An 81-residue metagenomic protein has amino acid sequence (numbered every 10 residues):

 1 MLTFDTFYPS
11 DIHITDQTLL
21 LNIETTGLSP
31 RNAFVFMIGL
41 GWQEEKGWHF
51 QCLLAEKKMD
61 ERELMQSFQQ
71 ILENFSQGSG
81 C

Functional and structural regions predicted by a protein language model:
M1-T15: N-terminal accessory regions of nucleic-acid-interacting proteins
Y8-D11, L28, F68-Q70: Short, flexible, glycine/charge-rich loop motifs used to bind or transfer phosphoryl groups or to couple energy/partner
I14-T15, F34, E73-Q77: Short, well-ordered loop/turn elements at secondary-structure boundaries
T15-T18, W48: Sequence-level motif detector for i,i+2 pairs with an aromatic at +2
Q17-T26: Two-metal-ion RNase H-like nuclease active-site motif
L19, G39-L40, S67-Q70: Residue-level signal for well-ordered alpha-helical scaffold segments within enzymatic catalytic domains
T25, S29-E44, H49-E56: RNase H-like nuclease fold core
W48-C81: Conserved DEDDh/DEDDy metal-dependent 3′-5′ exonuclease domain
